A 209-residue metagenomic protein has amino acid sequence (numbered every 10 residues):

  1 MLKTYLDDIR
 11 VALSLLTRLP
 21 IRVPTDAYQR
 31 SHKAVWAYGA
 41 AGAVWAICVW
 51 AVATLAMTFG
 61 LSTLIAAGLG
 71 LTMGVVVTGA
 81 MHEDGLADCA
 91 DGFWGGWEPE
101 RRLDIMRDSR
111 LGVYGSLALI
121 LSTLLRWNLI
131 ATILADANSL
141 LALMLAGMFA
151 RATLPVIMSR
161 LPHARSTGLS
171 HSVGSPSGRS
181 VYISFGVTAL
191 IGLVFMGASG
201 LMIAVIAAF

Functional and structural regions predicted by a protein language model:
M1-G79, E98-R101, D108-F209: Hydrophobic alpha-helical transmembrane segments
A80-G85: Juxtamembrane transmembrane-helix boundary signature
F93-G95: Catalytic P-loop NTPase motifs of RecA-like helicase/translocase cores
